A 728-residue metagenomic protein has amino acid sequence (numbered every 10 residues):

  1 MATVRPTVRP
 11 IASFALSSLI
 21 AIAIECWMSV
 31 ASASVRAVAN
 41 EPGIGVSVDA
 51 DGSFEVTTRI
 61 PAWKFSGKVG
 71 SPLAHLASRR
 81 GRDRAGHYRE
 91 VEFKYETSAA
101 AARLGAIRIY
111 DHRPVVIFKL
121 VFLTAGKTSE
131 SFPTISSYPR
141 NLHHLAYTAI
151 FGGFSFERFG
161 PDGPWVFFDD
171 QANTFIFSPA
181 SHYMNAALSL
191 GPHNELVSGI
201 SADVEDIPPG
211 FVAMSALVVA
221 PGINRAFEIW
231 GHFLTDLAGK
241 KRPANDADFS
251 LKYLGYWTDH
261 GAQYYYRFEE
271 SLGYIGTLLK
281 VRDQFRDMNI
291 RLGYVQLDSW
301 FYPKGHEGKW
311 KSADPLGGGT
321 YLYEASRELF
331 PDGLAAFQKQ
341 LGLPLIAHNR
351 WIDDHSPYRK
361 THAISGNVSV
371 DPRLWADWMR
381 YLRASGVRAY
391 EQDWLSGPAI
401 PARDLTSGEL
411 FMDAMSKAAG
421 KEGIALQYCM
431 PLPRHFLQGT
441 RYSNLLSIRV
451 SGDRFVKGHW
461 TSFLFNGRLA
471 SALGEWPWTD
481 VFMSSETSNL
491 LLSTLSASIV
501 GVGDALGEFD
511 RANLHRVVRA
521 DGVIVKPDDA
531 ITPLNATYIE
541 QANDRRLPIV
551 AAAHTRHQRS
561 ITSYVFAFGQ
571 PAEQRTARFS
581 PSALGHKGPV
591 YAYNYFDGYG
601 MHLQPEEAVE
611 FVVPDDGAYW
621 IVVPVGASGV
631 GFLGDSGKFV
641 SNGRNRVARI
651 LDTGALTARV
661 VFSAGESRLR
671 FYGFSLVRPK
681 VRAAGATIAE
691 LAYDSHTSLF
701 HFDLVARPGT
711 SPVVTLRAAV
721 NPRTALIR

Functional and structural regions predicted by a protein language model:
M1-F14: N-terminal secretory signal peptides that target proteins for export/translocation
A12, A33, A37-V38, N141 (+7 more regions): Carbohydrate-interacting/catalytic domains
F14-S29: Bacterial N-terminal signal peptides
A37-V295, K304, G317-E324: Carbohydrate-recognition beta-sandwich/jelly-roll modules in extracellular/periplasmic carbohydrate-active proteins
V116, S493-S496, G501, E540-G588 (+2 more regions): Carbohydrate-binding surface patches
G255-T406: Aromatic-lined carbohydrate-binding/catalytic grooves of carbohydrate-active enzymes
S356-V387, L405-L410, A414-N513, D528-D544 (+1 more regions): Glycan-recognition surfaces
Q604-G643, D694-R728: C-terminal beta-strand-rich structural cap/linker in extracellular carbohydrate-active enzymes
